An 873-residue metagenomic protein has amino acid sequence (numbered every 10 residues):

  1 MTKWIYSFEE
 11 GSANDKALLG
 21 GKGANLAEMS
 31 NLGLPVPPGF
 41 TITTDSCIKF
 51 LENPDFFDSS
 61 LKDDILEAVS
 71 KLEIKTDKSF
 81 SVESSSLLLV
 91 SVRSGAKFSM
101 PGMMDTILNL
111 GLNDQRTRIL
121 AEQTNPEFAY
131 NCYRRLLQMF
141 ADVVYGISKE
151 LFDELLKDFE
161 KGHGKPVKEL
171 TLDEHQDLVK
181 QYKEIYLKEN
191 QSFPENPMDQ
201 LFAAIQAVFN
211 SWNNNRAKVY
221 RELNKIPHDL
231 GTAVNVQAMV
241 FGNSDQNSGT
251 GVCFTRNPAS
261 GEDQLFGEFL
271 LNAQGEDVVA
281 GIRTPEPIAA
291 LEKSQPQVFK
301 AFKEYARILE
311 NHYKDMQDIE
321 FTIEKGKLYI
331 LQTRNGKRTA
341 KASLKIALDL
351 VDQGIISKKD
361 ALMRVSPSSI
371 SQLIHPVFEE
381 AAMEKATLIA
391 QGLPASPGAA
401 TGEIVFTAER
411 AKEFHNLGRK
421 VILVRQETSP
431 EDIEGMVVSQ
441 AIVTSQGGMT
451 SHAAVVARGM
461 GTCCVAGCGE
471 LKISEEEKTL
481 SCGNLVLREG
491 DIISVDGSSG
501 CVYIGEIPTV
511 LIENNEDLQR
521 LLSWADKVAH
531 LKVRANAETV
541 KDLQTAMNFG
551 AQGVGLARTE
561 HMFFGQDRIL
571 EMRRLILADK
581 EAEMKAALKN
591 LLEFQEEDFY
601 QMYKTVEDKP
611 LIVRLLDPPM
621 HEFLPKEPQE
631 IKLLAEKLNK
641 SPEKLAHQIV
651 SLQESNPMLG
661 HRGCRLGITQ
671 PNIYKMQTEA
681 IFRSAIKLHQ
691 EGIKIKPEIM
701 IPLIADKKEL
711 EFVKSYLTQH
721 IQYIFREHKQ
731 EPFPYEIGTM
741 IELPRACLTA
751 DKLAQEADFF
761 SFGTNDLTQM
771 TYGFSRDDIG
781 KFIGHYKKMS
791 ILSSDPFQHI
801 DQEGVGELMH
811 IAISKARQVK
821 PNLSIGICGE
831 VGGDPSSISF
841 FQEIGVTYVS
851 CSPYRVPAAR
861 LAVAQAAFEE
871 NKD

Functional and structural regions predicted by a protein language model:
M1-A386, K412-H415, R419-I422, S429-E434 (+10 more regions): Nucleotide/phosphate-binding sheet-loop regions of phosphoryl- and nucleotidyl-transfer enzymes
T41, D45-C47, T428, G447-M449 (+11 more regions): Short, ordered loop/turn segments at secondary-structure junctions
I205, W212, I374-F406, R520-D526 (+2 more regions): Flexible inter-domain linker/hinge segments
N235, V405, I422-V424, V443 (+3 more regions): Structural motif
Q391-E431, C482-R520: Extended, non-globular alpha-helical segments
Q440-Q446, C464, G826: A short, small-residue-rich loop immediately preceding and capping a beta-strand
N514, W524-D873: Conserved alpha/beta-domain cores
